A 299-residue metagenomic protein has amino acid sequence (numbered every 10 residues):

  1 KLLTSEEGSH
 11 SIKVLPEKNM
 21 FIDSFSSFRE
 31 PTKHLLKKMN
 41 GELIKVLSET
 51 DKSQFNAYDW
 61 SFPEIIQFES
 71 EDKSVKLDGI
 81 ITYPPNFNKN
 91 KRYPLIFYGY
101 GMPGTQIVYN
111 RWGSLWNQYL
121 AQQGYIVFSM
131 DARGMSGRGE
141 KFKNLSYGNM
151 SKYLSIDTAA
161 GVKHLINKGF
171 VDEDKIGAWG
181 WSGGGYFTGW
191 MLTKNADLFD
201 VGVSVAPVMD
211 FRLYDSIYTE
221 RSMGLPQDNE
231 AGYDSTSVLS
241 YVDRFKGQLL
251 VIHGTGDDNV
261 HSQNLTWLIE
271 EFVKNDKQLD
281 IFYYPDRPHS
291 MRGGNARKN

Functional and structural regions predicted by a protein language model:
K1: Glycine-rich phosphate-binding "P-loop"
T4, S11-N299: Serine-hydrolase catalytic core recognition
